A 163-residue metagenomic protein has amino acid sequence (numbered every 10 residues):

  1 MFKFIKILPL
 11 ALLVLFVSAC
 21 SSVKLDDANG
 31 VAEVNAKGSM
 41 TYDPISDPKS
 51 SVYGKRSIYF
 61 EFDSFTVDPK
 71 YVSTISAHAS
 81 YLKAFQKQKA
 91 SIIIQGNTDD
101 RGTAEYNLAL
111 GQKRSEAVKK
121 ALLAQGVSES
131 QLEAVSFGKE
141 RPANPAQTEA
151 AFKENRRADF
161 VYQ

Functional and structural regions predicted by a protein language model:
M1-P9: Bacterial N-terminal signal peptides that target proteins for export
L15-A19: C-terminal motif of bacterial Sec signal peptides marking the signal peptidase cleavage site
S21-S91: Periplasmic peptidoglycan-binding/tethering modules of Gram-negative envelope proteins
S57, I75-Q112, L132-N144: Short, surface-exposed beta-strand segments enriched in small/polar/acidic residues
Y59-D63, P69, K119, L123-A124 (+1 more regions): Short histidine
D63-Y71, G102, Y106-R114, F152: Extracytoplasmic/periplasmic, Sec-exported soluble proteins
K70, T74-A77, K113, A117 (+1 more regions): Extracytoplasmic/secreted proteins, especially bacterial periplasmic and envelope-associated proteins
Q86, Q125-S128: Short helix-capping segments at alpha-helix termini
